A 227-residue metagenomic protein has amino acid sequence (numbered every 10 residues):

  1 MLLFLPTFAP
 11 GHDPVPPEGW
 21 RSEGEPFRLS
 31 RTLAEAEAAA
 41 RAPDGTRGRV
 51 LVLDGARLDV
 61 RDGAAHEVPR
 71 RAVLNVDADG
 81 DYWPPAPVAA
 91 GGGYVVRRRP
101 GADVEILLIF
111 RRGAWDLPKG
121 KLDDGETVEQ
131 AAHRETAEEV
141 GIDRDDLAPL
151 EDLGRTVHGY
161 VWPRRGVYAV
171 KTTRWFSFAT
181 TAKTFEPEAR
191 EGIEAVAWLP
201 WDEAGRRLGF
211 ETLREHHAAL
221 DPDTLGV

Functional and structural regions predicted by a protein language model:
M1, V88-G92, K171-W175: Short hydrophobic/aromatic beta-strand or adjacent loop that forms the aromatic wall/cage of a ligand/substrate-binding
M1-R70: An acidic, glycine-rich, mixed-charge low-complexity segment common to nucleic-acid enzymes
L3-T7, V15, V76, R111-W115 (+2 more regions): Nudix hydrolase/Nudix homology domain
P14-R28, G101-D145: Conserved Nudix-box catalytic region and its N-terminal flanking loop in Nudix hydrolases and closely related
R49-G101: Acidic, metal-coordinating catalytic segment for phosphate/diphosphate chemistry, firing primarily on the Nudix
P85-P87, G166-T172, I193: A generic structural micro-feature
R99-E105, R165-Y168: Short, solvent-exposed loop/turn segments that connect beta-strands within catalytic domains and beta-strand-rich
G141-T184: Active-site segment of metal-dependent pyrophosphate-handling enzymes, primarily the Nudix hydrolase catalytic core
